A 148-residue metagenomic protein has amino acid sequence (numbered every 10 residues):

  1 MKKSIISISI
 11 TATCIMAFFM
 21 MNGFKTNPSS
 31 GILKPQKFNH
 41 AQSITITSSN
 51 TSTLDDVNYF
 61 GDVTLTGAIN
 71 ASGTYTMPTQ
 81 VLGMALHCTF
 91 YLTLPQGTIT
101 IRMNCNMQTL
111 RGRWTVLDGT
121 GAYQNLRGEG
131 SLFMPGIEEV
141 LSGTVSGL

Functional and structural regions predicted by a protein language model:
M1-S4: Positively charged n-region of N-terminal signal peptides that target proteins for export
S7: Function-determining sites in protein domains
T11-F19: Bacterial N-terminal signal peptides
G23-L148: Beta-strand-enriched cores of mature, soluble protein domains
